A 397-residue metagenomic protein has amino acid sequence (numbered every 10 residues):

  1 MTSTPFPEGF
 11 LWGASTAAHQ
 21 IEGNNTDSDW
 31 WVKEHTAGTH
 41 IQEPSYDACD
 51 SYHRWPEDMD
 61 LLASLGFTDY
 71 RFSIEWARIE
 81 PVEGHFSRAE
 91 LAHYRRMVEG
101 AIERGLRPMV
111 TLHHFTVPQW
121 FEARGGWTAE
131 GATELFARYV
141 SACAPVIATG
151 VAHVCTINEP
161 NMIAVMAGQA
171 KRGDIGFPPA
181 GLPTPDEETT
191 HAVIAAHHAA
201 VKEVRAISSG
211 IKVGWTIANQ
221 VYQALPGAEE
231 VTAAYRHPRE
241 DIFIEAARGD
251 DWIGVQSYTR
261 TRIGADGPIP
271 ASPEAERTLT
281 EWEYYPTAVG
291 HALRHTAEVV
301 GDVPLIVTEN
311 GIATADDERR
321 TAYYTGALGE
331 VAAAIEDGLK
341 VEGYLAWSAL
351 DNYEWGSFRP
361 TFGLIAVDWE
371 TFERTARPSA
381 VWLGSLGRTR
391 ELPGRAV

Functional and structural regions predicted by a protein language model:
M1-M59, A63-T68, A77-V397: Non-catalytic scaffold segments within catalytic domains of secreted glycoside hydrolases
